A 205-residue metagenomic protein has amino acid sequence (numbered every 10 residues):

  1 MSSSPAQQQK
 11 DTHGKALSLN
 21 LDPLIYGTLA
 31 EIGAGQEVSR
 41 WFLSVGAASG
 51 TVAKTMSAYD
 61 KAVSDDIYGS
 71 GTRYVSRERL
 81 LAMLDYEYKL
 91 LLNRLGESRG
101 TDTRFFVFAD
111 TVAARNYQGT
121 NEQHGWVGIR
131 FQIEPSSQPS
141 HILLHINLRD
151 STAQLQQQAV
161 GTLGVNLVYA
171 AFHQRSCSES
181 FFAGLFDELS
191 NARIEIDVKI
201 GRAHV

Functional and structural regions predicted by a protein language model:
M1-H204: Non-catalytic terminal extensions that flank enzyme cores
